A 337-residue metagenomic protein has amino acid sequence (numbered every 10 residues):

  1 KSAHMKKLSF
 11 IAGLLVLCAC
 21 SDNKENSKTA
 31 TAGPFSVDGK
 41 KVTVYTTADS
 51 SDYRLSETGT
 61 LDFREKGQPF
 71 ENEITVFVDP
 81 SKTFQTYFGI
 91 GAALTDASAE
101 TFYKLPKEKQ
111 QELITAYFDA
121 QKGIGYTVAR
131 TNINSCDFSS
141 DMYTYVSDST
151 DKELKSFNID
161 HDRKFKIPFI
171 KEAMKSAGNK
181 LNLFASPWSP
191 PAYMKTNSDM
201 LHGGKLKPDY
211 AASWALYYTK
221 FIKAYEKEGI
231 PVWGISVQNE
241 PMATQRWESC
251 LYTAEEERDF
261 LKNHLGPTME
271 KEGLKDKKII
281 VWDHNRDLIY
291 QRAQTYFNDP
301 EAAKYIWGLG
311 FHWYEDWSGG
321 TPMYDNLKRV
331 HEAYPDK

Functional and structural regions predicted by a protein language model:
K1-H4: Short, Lys/Arg-enriched N-terminal segments with co-localized hydrophobic residues within the first ~10-30 amino acids
K6-G13: Sec-dependent signal peptide recognition, specifically the positively charged N-region followed immediately by
L17-A19: C-terminal motif of bacterial Sec signal peptides marking the signal peptidase cleavage site
S21-S27: Bacterial lipoprotein signal-peptidase II cleavage site
L55-V232, T253, D259, N263: N-terminal catalytic cores of secreted or lumenal carbohydrate-active enzymes
A93, R130-N132, F184-S186, S236-Q238 (+2 more regions): A cross-family glycoside hydrolase active-site/sugar-binding cleft signature
A97-E100, N134-F138, S189-Y193, Q238-T244 (+2 more regions): Solvent-exposed loop/turn segments at secondary-structure junctions within structured extracellular/periplasmic domains
A212-G234, P241-K337: Active-site neighborhood of glycoside hydrolase catalytic domains
